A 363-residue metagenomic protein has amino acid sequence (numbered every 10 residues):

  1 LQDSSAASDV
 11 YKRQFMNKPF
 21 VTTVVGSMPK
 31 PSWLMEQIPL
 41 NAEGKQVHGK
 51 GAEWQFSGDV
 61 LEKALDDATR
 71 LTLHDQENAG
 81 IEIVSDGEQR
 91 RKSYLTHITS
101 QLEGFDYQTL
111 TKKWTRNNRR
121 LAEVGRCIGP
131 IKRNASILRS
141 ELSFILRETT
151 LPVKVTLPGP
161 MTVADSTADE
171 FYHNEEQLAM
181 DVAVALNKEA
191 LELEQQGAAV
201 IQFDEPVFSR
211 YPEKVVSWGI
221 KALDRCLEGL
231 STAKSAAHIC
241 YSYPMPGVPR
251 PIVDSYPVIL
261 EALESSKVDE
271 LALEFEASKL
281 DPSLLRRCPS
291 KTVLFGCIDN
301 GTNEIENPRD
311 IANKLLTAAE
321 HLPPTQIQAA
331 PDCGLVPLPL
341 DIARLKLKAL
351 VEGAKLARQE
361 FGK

Functional and structural regions predicted by a protein language model:
L1-K12: Single conserved hydrophobic/aromatic residue that forms the stacking wall/gate of nucleotide- or nucleobase-binding
K12-K363: Domain-level signal for soluble alpha/beta catalytic cores
